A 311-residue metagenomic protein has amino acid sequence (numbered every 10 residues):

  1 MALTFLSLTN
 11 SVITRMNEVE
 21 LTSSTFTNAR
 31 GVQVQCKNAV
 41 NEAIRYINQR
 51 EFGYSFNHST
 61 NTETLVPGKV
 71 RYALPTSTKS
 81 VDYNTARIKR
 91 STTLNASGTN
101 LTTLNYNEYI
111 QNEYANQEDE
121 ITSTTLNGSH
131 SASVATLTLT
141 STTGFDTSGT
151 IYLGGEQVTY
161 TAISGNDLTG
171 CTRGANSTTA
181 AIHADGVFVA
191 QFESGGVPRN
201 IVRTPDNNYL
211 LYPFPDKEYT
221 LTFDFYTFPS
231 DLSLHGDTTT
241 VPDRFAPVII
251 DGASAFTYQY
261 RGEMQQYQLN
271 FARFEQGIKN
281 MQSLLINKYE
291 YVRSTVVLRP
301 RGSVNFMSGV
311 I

Functional and structural regions predicted by a protein language model:
M1-T122, V189-I311: Glycine-enriched, solvent-exposed interface loops adjoining structured elements
Y54-T62, P67, T92-F188: Autoprocessing Asn-cyclization modules and mimics
